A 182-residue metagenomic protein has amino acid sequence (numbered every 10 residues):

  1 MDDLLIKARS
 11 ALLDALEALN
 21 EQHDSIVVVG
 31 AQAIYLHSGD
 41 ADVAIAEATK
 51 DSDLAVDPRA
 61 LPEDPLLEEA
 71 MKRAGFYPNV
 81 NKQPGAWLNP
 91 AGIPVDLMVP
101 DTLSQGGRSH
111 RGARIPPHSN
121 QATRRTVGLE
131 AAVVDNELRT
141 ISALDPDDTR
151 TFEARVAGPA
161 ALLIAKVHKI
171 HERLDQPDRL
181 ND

Functional and structural regions predicted by a protein language model:
M1-D182: Compositionally biased terminal segments of proteins
